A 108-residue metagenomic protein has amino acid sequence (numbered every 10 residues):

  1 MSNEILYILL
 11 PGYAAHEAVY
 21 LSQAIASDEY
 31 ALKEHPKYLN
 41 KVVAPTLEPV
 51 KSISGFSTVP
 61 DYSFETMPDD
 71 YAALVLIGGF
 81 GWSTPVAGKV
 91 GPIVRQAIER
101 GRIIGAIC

Functional and structural regions predicted by a protein language model:
M1-R100: Extended, subdomain-level signal for the structured scaffold at the beginning of enzyme domains
I107-C108: Short, thiol/selenol-centered motifs that function as redox-active sites or metal-ligating centers
